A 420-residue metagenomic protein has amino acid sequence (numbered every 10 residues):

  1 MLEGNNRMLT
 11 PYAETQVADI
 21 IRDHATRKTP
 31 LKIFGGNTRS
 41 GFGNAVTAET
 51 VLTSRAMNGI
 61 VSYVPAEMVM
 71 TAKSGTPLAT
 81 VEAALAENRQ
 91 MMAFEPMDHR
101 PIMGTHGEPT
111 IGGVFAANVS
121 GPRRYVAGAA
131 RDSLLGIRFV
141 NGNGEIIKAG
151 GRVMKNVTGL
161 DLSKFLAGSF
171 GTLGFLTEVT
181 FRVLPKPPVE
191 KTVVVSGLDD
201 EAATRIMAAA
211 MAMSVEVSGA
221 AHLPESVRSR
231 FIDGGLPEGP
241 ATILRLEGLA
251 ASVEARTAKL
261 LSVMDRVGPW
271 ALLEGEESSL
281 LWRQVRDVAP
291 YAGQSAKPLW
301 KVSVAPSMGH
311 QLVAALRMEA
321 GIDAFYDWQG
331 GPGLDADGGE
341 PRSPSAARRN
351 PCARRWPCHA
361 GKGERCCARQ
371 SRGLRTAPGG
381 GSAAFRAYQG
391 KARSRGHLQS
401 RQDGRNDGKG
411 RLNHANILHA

Functional and structural regions predicted by a protein language model:
M1-T38, P269-L272, A353-Q370, L374-T376: N-terminal accessory segments
L2-L31, S54-G107, F115, V119-R152 (+2 more regions): N-terminal glycine-rich flavin-associated loop
S40-V46, I232-G235: Short glycine-biased active-site loop of nucleotidyltransferases that positions the nucleotide triphosphate and helps
A45-A48, R55, G268-R411: Conserved glycine-rich FAD pyrophosphate-binding loop
A79-V81, D200-R205, A250-A258, M308-A314 (+1 more regions): Short, conserved charged micro-motifs
A116, L135-A292: C-terminal substrate-binding/cap subdomain adjacent to the FAD-binding core in PCMH-type and related FAD-linked
